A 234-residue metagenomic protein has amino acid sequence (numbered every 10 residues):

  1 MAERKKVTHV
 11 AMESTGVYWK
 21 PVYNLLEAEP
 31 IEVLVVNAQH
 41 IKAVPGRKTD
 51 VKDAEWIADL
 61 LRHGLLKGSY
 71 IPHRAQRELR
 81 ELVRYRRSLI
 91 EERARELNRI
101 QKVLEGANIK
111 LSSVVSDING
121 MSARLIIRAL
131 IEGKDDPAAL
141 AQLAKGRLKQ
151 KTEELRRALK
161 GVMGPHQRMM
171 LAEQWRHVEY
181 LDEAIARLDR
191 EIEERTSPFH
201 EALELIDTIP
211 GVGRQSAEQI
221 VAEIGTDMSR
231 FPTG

Functional and structural regions predicted by a protein language model:
M1-G234: A detector of single, family-specific signature residues that are central to catalytic or substrate-handling motifs
